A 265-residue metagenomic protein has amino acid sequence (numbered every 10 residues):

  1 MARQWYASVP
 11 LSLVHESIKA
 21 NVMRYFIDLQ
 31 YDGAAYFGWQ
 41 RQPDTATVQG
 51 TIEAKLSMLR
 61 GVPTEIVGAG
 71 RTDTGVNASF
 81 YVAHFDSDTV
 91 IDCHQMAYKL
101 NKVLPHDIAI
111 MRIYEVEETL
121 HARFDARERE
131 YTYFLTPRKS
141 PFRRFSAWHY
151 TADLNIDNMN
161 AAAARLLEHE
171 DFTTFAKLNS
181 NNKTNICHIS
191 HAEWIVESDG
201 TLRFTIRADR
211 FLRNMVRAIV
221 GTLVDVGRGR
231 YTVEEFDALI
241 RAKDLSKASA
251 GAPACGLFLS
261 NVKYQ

Functional and structural regions predicted by a protein language model:
A2-L11: N-terminal amphipathic/hydrophobic targeting modules at extreme N-termini, encompassing cleavable Sec/SRP-type signal
L13-Q265: Structured-RNA-binding interfaces characteristic of tRNA pseudouridine synthases
